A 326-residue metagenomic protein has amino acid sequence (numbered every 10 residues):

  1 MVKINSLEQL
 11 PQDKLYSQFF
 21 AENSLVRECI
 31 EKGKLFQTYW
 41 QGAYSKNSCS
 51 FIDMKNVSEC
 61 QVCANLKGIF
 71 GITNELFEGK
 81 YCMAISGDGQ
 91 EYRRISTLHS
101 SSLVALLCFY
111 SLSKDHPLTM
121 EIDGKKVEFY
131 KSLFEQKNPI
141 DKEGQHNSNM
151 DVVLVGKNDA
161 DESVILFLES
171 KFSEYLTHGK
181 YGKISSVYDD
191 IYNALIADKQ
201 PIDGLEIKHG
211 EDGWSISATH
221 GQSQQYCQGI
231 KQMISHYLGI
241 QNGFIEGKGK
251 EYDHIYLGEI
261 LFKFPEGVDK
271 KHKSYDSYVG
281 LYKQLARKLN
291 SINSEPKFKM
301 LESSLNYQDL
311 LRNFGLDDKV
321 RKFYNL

Functional and structural regions predicted by a protein language model:
M1-K137: Nuclease-adjacent, charged terminal/linker segments that flank catalytic cores
T97-A105, Q145, Q225-I234: Phosphate/oxyanion-binding active-site loops and adjacent basic polyanion-contact surfaces
K126-D161: Active-site metal-binding core of divalent-cation-utilizing nuclease and nuclease-like domains
F134-D141, D159, K171-Y175, F262-E266: Short, solvent-exposed loop/turn segments at secondary-structure junctions
V152-L154, D161-F172, H236: Conserved catalytic cores of phosphodiester-cleaving nucleases, focusing on short active-site segments
F167-E169, I255-K263: Extended hydrophobic secondary-structure segments that form protein cores and membrane-embedded regions
L176-L257: Acidic, metal/cofactor-coordinating or nucleic-acid-engaging core segments within structured domains
K270-L326: Polybasic (Lys/Arg-rich)
